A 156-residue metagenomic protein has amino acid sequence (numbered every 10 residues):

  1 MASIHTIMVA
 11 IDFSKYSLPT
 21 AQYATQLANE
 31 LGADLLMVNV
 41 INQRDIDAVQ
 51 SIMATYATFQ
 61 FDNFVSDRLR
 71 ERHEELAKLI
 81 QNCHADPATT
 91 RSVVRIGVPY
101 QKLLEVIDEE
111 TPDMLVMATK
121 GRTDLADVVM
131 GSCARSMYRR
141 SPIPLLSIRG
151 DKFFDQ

Functional and structural regions predicted by a protein language model:
A2, E30, K78-L115, K152-Q156: Structural beta-alpha unit
A2-T58, F153: Small/aliphatic-rich secondary-structure junction motif
V38, R91-R95, L146: General small-molecule cofactor/ligand-binding pocket signal
R44-D45, K102, D124, D155: Generic structural signal for helix capping and beta-alpha/helix-loop junctions
I52-Y56, E109-E110, C133-A134: Short, hinge-like loop/turn segments at secondary-structure boundaries
A57-R72: A short acidic, glycine-rich active-site loop that binds or catalyzes chemistry on phosphate/adenosine moieties
M114-S136, F154-Q156: Glycine-rich, Arg-bearing micro-motifs that act as flexible, cationic patches
